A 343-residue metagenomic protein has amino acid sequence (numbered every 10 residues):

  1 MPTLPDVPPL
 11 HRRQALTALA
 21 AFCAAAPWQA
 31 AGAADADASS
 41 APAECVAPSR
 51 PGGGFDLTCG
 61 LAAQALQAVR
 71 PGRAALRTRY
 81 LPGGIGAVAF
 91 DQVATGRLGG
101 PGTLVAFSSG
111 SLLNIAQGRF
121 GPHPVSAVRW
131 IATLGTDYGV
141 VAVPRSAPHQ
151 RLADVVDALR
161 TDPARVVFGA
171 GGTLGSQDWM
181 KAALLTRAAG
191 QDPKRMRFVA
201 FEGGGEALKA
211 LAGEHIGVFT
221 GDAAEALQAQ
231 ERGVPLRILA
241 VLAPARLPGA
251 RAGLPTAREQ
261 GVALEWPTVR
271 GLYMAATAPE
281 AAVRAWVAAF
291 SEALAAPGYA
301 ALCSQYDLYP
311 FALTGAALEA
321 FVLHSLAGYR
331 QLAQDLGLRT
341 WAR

Functional and structural regions predicted by a protein language model:
M1-L10, T17-A25: N-terminal secretory signal peptides
A25-A31: N-terminal signal peptide c-region/cleavage motif recognized by signal peptidases
G32-V125, L174, Q191-V218, A312 (+1 more regions): N-terminal (or domain-start) structured segment
P82, R165, A170-L254: Ligand-binding pocket segment of bilobal, Venus flytrap-like solute-binding proteins
T95-G102, I115-E206, A257, V269-L302: Hinge/capping helix and adjacent helix->loop/strand transition within the periplasmic-binding protein
S109-S111, T136, S146, A224 (+1 more regions): Solvent-exposed coil/turn segments that connect beta secondary-structure elements in extracytoplasmic/periplasmic
E225-A295, H324: C-terminal lobe and pocket-closing loops of periplasmic/extracytoplasmic Venus-flytrap solute-binding proteins
A282-R343: An extracytoplasmic/periplasmic, membrane-proximal ligand-sensing/linker region
